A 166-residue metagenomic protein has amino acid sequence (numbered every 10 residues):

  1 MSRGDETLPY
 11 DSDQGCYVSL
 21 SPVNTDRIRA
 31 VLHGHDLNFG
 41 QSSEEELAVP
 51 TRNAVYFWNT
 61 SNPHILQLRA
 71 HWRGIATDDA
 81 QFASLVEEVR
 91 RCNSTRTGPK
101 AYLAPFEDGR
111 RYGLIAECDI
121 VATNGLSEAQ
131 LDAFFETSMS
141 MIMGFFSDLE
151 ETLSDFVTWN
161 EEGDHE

Functional and structural regions predicted by a protein language model:
M1-N62: Charge-rich, low-complexity N-terminal segments
E45-P50, L68, L114-A116: Generic recognition of long tandem-repeat/solenoid scaffolds
F57-A76: A short acidic-to-branched-hydrophobic micro-motif
N62-H64, S138-M141: A short, surface-exposed beta-strand/turn
W72-E117: Short, internal acidic amphipathic alpha-helical interface segments that mediate docking to partner proteins
R90-N93, M139-F146, E150-L153: Short amphipathic alpha-helical signal-transduction/dimerization elements
A122-T137: A short acidic/glycine-rich loop-to-helix N-cap element
E150-E166: Short, highly charged C-terminal tails/helix-capping segments
